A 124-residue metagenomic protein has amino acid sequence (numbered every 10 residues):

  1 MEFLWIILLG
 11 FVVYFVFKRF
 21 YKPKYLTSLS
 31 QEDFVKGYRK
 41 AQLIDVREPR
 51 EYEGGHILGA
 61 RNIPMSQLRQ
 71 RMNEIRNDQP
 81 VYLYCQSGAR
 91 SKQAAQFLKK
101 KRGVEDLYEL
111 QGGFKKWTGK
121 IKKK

Functional and structural regions predicted by a protein language model:
M1-Q31, G37-A41, P49-D78, K92-K124: Rhodanese-like catalytic fold shared by cysteine-dependent sulfurtransferases and DSP/PTP-type phosphatases
D45, G88: Conserved G/P- and acidic residue-centered "switch" motifs that form tight phosphate/ATP-binding loops in soluble
V81: Alpha/beta-hydrolase fold nucleophile elbow
Y84: Short, surface-exposed ligand- or partner-binding patches at beta-edge/loop junctions that are enriched in aromatics
